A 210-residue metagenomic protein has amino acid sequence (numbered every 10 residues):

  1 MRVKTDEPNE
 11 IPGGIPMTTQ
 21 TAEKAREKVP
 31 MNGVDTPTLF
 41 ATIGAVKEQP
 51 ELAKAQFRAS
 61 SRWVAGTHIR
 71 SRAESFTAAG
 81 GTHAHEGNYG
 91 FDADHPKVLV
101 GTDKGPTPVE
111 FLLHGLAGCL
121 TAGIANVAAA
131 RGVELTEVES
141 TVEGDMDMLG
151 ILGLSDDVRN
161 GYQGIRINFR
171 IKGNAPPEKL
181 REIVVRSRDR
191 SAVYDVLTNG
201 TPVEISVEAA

Functional and structural regions predicted by a protein language model:
R2-H114, N126-A210: Extended beta-strand/beta-hairpin segments
G123: Conserved phosphate/anionic-ligand binding catalytic regions in large, soluble enzymes, centered on
